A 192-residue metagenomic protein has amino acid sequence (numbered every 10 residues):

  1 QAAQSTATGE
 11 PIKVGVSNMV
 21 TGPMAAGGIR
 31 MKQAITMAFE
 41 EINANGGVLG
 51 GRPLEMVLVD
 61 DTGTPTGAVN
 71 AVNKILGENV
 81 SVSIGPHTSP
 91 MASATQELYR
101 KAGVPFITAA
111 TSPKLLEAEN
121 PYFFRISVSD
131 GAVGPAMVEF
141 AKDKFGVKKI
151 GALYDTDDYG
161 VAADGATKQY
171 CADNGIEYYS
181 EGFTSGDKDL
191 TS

Functional and structural regions predicted by a protein language model:
Q1-K13, A44, G77: Short, low-complexity disordered leader/linker segments with a strong preference for bacterial N-terminal type II
E10-K13, R52-E55, Y122: Envelope-exposed proteins and targeting segments
E10-R30, P86-H87, K149-L153: Short beta-strand segments enriched in small/hydrophobic residues
N18, L58-D61, Y154-D155: Short glycine-centered, acidic/aromatic-flanked micro-motifs in structured strand/loop junctions that mark active-site
M24-V48, G165-D173: Short, polar/charged alpha-helical segment
A26-Q33, N45-E117, I126, G182-L190: Beta-alpha junction/loop-to-helix N-cap segments that form part of ligand/metal-binding clefts
N70, P113-L115, Y122-S192: Extracellular/periplasmic Venus flytrap/periplasmic-binding protein
